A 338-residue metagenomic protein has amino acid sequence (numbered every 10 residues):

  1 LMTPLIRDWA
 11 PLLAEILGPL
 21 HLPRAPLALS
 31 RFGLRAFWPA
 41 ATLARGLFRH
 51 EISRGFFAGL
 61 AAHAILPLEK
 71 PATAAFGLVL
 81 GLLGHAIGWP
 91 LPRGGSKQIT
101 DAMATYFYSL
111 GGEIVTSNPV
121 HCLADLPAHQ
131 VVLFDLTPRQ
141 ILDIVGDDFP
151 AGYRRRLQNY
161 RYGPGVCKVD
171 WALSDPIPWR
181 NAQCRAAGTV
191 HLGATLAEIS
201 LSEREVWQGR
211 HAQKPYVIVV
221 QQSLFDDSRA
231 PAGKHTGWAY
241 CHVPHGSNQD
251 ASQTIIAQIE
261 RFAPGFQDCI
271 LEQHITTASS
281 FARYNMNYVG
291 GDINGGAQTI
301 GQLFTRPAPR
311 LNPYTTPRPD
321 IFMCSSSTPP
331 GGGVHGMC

Functional and structural regions predicted by a protein language model:
L1-A14, A64-K97, A230-G233, A239 (+1 more regions): Redox-cofactor-proximal catalytic regions of oxidoreductases
L1-P71: Rossmann-like flavin
H50-P67, L82, K214-I218, G265-P330: A glycine-rich dinucleotide-binding beta-alpha-beta segment and adjacent secondary-structure elements that constitute
G55, P178-A182, G246-Q253: Short, conserved charged micro-motifs
F76-A124, Q130: Helical element adjacent to the flavin cofactor pocket in flavoenzyme catalytic cores
G112, N118-A230: Mid-domain catalytic core of redox enzymes that form a hydrophobic substrate pocket/lid adjacent to a catalytic redox
L133, W171, A239, I259 (+2 more regions): Hydrophobic, well-ordered secondary-structure elements that form the walls of internal hydrophobic environments
R139-I144, A172, P231-Q258: Conserved FAD/dinucleotide-binding core of flavoprotein oxidoreductases
